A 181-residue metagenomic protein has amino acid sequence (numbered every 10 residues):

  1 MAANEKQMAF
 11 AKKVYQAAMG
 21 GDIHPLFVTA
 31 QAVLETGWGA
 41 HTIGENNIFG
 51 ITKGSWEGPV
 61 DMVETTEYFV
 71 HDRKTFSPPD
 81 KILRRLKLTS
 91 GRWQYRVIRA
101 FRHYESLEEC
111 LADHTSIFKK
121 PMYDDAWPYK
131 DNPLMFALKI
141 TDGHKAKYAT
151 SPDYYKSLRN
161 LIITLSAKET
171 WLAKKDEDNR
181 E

Functional and structural regions predicted by a protein language model:
M1-E181: Catalytic cores of secreted/periplasmic lytic hydrolases that degrade extracellular macromolecules
